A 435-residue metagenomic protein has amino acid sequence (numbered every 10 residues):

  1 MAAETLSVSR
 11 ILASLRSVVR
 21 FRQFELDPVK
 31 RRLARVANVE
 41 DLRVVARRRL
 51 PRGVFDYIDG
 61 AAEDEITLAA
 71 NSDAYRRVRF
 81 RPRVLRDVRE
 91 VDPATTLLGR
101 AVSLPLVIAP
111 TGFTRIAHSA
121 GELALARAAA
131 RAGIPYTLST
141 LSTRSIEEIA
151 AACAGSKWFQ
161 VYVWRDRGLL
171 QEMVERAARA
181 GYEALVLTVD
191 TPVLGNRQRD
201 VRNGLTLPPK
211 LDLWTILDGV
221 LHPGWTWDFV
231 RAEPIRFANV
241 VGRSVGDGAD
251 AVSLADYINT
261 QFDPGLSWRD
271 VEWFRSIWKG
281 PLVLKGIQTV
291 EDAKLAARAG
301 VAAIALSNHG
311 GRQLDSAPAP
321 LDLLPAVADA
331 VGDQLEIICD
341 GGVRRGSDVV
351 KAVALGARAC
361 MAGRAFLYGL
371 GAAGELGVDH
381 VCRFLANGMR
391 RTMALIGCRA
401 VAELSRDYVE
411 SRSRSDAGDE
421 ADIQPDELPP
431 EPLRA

Functional and structural regions predicted by a protein language model:
A2-V102, G204-L266, A402-A435: An N-cap/entry alpha-helix motif that binds or orients negatively charged groups
A46, L50, A62, S72-R79 (+6 more regions): Structural signal for hydrophobic packing residues in well-ordered secondary-structure cores of soluble enzyme domains
N71, A319-V327, L370-M389: C-terminal helical cap(s) of enzyme catalytic domains, especially alpha/beta-barrels
V102-L141: Glycine-rich active-site/cofactor-binding loop and its immediate structural neighborhood
F113, R127, E148, A152 (+2 more regions): Alpha/beta enzyme core
A130-A152, S156-L170: A gly/proline- and charged-residue-enriched helix-loop-helix capping module
K351-V378, S411, L428-R434: A compact, surface-exposed functional segment
R358, G374-E403, V409-D416: Internal helix-turn-beta structural module
